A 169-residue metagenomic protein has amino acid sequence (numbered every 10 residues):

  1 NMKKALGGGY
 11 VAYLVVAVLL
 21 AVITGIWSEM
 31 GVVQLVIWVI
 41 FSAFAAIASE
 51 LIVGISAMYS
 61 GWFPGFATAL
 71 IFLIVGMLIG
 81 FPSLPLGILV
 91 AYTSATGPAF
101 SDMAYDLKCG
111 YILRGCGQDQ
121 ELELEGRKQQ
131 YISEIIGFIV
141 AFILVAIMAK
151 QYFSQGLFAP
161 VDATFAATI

Functional and structural regions predicted by a protein language model:
N1-I169: Alpha-helical multipass membrane-protein architecture
